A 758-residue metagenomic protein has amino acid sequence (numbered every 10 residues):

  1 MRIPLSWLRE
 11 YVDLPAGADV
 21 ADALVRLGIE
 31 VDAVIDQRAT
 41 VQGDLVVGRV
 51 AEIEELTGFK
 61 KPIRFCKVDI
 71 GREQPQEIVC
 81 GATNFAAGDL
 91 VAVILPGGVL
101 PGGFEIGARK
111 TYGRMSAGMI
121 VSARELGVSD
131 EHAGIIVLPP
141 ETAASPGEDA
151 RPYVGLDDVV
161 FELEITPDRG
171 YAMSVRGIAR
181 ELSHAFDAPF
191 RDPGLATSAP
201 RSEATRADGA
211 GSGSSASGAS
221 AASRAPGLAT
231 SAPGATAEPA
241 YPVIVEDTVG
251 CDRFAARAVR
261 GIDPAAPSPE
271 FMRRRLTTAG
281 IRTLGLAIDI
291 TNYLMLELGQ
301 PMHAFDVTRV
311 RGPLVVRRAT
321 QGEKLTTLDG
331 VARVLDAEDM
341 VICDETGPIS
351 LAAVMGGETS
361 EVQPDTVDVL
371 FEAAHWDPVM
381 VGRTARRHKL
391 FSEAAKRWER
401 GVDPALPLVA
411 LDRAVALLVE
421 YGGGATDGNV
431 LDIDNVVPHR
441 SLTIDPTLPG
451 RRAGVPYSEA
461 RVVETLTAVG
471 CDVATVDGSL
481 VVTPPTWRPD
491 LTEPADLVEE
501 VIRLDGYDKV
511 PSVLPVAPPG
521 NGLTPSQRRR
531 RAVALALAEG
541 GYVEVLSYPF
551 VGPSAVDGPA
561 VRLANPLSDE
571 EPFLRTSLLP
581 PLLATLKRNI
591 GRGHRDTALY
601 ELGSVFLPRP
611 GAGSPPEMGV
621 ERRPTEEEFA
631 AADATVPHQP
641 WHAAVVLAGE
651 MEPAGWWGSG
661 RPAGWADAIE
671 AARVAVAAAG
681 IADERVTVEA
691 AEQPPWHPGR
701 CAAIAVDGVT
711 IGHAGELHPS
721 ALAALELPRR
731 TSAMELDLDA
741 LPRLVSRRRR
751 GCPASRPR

Functional and structural regions predicted by a protein language model:
M1-L195, R201-D208, G234, A258 (+4 more regions): Phosphate-backbone binding interfaces of nucleic-acid-interacting proteins
R2-W7, A82-L90, R169-D187, G280-A304 (+9 more regions): Conserved phosphate/anionic-ligand binding catalytic regions in large, soluble enzymes, centered on
P4-W7, D22, L27, D36 (+6 more regions): Glycine/proline-enriched, intrinsically flexible loops and inter-domain linkers
V46-E77, R273-R274, T278, G285 (+1 more regions): Conserved mixed alpha/beta core segments that line enzyme active sites in large multi-domain catalysts
P62-L126, G177-E181, G312, P348-R397 (+2 more regions): Extended active-site and interfacial segments that coordinate phosphate-rich ligands in large catalytic machineries
Y112-A144, D149-V159, M340-H439, N589 (+3 more regions): Mobile "lid/hinge" segments at catalytic clefts and subdomain interfaces of large enzymes
P193-E238, M618, R622-R623: Intrinsically disordered, low-complexity terminal tails and inter-domain linkers enriched for S/T/G/P/D/E
P267, I288, A394, V409-R758: Extended beta-strand-rich architecture
